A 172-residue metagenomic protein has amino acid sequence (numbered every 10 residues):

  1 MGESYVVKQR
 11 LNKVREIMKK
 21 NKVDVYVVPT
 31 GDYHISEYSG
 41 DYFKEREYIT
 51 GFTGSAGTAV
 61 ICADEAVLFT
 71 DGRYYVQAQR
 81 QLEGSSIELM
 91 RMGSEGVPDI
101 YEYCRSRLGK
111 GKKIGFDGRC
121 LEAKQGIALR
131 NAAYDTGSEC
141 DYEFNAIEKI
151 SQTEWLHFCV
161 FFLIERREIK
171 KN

Functional and structural regions predicted by a protein language model:
G2-G109, L121, Q125-N172: N-terminal accessory/capping or targeting/presequence segment of soluble
K112-R119: Acidic beta-strand-to-loop metal/phosphate-binding motif
